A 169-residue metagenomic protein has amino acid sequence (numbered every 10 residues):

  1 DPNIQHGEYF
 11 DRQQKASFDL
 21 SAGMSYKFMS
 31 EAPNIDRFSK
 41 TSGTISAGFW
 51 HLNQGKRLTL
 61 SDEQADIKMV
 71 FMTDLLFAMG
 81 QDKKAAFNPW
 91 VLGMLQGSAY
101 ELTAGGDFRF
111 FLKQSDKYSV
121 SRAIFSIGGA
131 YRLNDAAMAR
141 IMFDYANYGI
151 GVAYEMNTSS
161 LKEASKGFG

Functional and structural regions predicted by a protein language model:
D1-A78: Outer-membrane pore/translocation modules
S61-G80, A85-G169: Outer membrane beta-barrel transmembrane domains
